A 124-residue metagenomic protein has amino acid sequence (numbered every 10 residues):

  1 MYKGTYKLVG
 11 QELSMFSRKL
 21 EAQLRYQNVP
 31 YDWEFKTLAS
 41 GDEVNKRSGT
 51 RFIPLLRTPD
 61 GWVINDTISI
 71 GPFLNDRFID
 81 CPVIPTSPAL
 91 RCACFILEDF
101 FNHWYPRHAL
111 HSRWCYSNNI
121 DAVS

Functional and structural regions predicted by a protein language model:
M1-S124: GST-like domain detector, emphasizing the conserved glutathione-binding G-site in the N-terminal thioredoxin-like
